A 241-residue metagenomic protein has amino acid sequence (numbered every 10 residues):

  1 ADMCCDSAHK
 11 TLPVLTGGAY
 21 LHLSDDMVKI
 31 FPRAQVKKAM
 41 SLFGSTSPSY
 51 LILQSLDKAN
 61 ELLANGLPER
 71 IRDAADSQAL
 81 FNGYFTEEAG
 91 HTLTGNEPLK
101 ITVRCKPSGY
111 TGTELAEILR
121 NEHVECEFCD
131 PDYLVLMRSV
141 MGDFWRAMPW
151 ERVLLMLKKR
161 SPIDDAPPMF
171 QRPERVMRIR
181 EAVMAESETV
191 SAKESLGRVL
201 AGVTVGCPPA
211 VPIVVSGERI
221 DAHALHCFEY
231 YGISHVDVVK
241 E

Functional and structural regions predicted by a protein language model:
A1-K37, G44-S55: Active-site PLP attachment segment
C4-S7, V14, T94, F128 (+2 more regions): General beta-strand structural signal in soluble alpha/beta enzymes
V36-T102, D130-Y133: Structural motif of enzymes handling amino- and sulfur-group chemistry
T86-A222, H226-I233: Conserved C-terminal alpha-helix-loop-beta "cap" of PLP-dependent enzymes that closes/shapes the active-site mouth
I233-E241: Short, compositionally biased
